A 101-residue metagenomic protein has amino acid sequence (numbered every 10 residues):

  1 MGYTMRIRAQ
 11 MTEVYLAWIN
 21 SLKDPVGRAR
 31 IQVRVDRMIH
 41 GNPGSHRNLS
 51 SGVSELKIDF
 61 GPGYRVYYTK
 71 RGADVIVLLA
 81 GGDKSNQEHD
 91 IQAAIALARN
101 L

Functional and structural regions predicted by a protein language model:
M1-R8, A17, P25-R28, P43 (+2 more regions): Enriched for short, Lys/Arg-rich terminal
M11-T12: PIN/NYN-family metal-dependent endoribonuclease catalytic core
Q32-F60: A short, surface-exposed loop/turn module that caps and links secondary-structure elements
